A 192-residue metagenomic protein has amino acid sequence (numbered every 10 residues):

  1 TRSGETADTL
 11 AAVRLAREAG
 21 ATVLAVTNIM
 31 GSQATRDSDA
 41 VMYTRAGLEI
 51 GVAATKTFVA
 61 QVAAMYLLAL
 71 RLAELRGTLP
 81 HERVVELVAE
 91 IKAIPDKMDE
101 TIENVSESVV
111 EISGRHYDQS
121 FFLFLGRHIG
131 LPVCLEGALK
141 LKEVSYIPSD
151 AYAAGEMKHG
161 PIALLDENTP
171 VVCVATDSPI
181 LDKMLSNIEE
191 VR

Functional and structural regions predicted by a protein language model:
T1-A93, T176-P179, K183-R192: Glycine-rich phosphate-binding loops that contact phosphosugars or nucleotide phosphates
A25, F124, C173: Short catalytic-loop micro-motif centered on adjacent basic/acidic residues
A40-P170: Active-site phosphate/pyrophosphate-binding segments
A151, K158-P161, E167-R192: C-terminal active-site/capping subdomain that shapes the small-molecule cofactor and substrate pocket of enzyme
